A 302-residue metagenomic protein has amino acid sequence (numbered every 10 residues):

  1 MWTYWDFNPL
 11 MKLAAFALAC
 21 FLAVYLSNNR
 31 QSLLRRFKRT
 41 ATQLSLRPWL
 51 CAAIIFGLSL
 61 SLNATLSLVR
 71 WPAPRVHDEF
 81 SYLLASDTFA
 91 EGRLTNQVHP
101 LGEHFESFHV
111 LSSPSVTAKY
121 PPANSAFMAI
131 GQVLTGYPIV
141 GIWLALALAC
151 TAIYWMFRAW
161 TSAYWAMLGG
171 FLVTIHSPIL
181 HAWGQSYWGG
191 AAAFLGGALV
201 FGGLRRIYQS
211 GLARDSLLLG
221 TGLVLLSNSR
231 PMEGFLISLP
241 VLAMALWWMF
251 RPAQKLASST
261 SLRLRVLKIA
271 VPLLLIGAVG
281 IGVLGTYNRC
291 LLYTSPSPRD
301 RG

Functional and structural regions predicted by a protein language model:
R47-R75, I175-S177, L275-C290: Transmembrane signal-anchor helices characteristic of membrane glycosylation enzymes that use polyprenol
D87-G131, R299: Interfacial juxtamembrane loops and adjacent helix segments that form the catalytic/substrate-binding surfaces
A129-I130, M156, G169-F171, G203 (+2 more regions): Membrane-interface alpha helices of multi-pass inner-membrane proteins
Y137-T161, A198-G203: Transmembrane-helix motifs of polytopic, lipid-linked glycan transferases
I153-S177, A191-L195, Y208-L219: Transmembrane-helix signature of polytopic, membrane-embedded enzymes that assemble or transfer cell-envelope glycans
G184-A192: Short acidic/glycine- and proline-prone juxtamembrane loop motifs at membrane-interface regions of multi-pass membrane
L236-A278, G285-T286: Perimembrane helix-loop-helix junctions
T294-P298, G302: Conserved small/polar residues in nucleotide/adenosyl-binding loops
